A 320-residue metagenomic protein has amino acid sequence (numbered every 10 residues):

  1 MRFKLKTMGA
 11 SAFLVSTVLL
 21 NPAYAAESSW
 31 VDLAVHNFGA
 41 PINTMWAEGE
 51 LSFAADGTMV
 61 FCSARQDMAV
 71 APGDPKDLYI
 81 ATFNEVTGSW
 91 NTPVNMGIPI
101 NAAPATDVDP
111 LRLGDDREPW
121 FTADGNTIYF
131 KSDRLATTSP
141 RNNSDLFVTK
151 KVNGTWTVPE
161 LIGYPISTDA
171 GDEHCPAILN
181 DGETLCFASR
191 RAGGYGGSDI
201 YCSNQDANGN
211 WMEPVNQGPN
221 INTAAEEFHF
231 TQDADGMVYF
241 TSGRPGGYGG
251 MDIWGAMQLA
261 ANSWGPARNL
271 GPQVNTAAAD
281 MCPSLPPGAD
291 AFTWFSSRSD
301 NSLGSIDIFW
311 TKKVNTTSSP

Functional and structural regions predicted by a protein language model:
M1-A10: Bacterial N-terminal signal peptides that target proteins for export
G9-L19: Bacterial N-terminal signal peptides
Y24-P320: Short, conserved micro-motifs composed of acidic
